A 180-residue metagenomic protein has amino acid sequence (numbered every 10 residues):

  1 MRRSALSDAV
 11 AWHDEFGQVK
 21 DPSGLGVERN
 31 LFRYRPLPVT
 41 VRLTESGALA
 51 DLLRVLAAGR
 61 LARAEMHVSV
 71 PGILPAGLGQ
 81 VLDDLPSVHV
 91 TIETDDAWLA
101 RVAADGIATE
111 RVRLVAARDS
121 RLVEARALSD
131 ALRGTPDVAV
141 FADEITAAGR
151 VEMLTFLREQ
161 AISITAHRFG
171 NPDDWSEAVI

Functional and structural regions predicted by a protein language model:
M1-I180: C-terminal segments
